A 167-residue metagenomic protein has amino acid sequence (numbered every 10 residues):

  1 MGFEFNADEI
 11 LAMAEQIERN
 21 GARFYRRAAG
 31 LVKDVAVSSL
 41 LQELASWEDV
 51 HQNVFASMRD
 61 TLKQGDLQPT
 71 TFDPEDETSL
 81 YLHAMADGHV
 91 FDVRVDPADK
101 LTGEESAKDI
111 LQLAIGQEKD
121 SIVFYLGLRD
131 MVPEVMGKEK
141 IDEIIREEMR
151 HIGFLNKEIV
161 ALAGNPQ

Functional and structural regions predicted by a protein language model:
M1-Q167: Non-heme di-metal
